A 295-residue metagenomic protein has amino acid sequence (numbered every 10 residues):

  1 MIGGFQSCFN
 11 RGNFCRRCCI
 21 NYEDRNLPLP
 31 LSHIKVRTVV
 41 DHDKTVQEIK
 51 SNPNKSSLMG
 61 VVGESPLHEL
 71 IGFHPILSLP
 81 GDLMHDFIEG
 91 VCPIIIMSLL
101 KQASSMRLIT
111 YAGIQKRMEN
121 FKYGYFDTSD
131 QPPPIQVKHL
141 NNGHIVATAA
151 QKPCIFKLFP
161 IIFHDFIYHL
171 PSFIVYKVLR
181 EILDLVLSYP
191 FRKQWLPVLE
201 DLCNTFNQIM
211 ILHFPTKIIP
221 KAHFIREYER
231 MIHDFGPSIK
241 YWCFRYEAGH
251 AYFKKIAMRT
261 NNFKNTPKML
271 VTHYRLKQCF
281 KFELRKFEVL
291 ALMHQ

Functional and structural regions predicted by a protein language model:
M1-Q151, I155-L158, F163-D165: Domain-level detector for long, ordered catalytic/regulatory cores in large eukaryotic signaling and trafficking
C19, Y111-Q295: Terminal interaction-prone segments of large eukaryotic proteins
